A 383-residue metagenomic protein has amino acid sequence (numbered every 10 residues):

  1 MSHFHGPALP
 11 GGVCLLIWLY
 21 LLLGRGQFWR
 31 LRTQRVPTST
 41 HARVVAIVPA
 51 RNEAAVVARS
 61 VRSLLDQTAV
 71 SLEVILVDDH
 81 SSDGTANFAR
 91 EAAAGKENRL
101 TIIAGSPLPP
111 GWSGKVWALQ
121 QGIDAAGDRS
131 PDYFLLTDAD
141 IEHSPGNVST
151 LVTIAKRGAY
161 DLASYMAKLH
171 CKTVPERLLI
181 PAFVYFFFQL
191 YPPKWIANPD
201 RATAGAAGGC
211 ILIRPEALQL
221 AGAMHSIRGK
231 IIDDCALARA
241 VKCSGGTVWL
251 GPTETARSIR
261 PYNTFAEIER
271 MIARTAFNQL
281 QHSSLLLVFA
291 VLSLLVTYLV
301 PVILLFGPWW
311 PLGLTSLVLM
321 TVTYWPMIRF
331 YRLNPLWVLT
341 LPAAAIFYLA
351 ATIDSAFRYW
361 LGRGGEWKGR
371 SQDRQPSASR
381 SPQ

Functional and structural regions predicted by a protein language model:
M1-T40, I180-P181, P193: N-terminal membrane-anchoring/stem segments of glycan-assembly enzymes
L21-Q27, I102-A126, T150-L212, E216-L220 (+4 more regions): Long helical/loop segments within the catalytic core of UDP-sugar-dependent glycosyltransferases, especially the large
A42-V45, E73: Cell-envelope/extracellular polymer assembly enzymes that use nucleotide-activated donors
R62-S71: Short, acidic, metal-binding catalytic loop of nucleotide-sugar glycosyltransferases
D78-F88, S106-L108, I141: A conserved acidic beta->alpha catalytic loop
S130-E142: Short beta-strand-to-loop acidic/aromatic patch adjacent to the donor-nucleotide binding site
A155-Q189, E216-Q219, M224-L286, G365 (+2 more regions): Catalytic donor/gating beta->alpha subdomain of glycosyltransferases that bind UDP-sugars
L287-R363: Membrane-embedded multi-pass helical conduit in multi-pass membrane proteins, especially envelope-biosynthetic
